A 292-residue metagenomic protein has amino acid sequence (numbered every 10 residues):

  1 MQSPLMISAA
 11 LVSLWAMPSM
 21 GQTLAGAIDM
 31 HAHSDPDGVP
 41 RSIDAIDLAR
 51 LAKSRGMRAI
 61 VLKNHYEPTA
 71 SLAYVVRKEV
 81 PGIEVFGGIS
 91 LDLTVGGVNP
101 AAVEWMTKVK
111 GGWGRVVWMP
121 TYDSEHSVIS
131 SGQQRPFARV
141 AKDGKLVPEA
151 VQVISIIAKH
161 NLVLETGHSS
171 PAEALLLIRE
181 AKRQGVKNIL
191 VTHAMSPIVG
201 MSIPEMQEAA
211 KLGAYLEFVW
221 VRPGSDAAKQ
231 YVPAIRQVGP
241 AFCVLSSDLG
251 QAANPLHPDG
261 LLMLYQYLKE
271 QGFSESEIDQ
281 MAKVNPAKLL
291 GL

Functional and structural regions predicted by a protein language model:
M1-S8: Bacterial N-terminal signal peptides that target proteins for export
S3, G260-L292: Mid-to-C-terminal alpha-helical segments outside catalytic/metal-binding sites
S13-P18: N-terminal signal peptide c-region/cleavage motif recognized by signal peptidases
M20-I83: An N-terminally biased module of ancient metal coordination in phosphate/nucleic-acid-related enzymes
G21, A45-R50, A70-V75, P81 (+5 more regions): Histidine/acidic residue-rich metal-binding segments in metalloenzymes
I28-A32, I60-L62, F86-I89, V117-M119 (+4 more regions): Hydrophobic faces of well-ordered beta-strands that scaffold small-molecule active sites in alpha/beta enzyme cores
M30-P40, Y122-S124, I129-K145: Glycine-rich phosphate-binding "P-loop"
V219, P240-H257: Short acidic/histidine-rich active-site segments
